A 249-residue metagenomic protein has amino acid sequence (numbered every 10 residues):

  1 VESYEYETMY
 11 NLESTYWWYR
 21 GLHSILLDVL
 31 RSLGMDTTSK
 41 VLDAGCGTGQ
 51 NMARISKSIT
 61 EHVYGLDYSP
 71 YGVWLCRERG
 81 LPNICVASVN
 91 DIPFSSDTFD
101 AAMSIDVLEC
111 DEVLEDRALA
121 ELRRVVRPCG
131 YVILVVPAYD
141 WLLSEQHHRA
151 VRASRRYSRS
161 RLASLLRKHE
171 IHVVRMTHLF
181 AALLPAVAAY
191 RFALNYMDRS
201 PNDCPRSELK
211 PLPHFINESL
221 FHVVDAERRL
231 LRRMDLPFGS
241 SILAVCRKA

Functional and structural regions predicted by a protein language model:
V1-D91, S95, A101-I105, L119 (+1 more regions): Conserved N-terminal segment of class I S-adenosyl-L-methionine
M9-Y10, I133-R155, R161-S164: Short, glycine-/aromatic-enriched active-site segment of Class I SAM-dependent methyltransferases
Q50, E112-D116, S144: Short N-terminal helix/helix-N-cap motif within the alpha/beta-hydrolase-1
I105-L108, V135: Residues lining the SAM
D116-Y131: A short glycine-rich, Lys/Arg-flanked "PGG" loop and its adjoining helix->strand segment in the class I
I171-A181: Conserved S-adenosyl-L-methionine
L183-A249: A C-terminal cap/extension of S-adenosyl-L-methionine-dependent methyltransferases that defines the acceptor-substrate
